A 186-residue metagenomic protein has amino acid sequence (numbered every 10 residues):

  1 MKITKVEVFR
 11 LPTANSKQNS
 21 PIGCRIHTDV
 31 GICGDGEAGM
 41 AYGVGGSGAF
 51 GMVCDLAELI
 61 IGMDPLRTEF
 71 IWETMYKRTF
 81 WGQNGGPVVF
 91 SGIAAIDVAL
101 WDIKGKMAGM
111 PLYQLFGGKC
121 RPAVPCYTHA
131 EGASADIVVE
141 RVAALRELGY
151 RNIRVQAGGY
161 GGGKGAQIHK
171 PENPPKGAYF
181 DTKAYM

Functional and structural regions predicted by a protein language model:
M1-A41: Structured beta-strand/loop patches that form or line metal/cofactor-binding pockets in enzymes
M1-T13, K106, M110-P122: N-terminal amphipathic alpha-helix/helix-capping segment at the start of soluble metabolic enzymes
P21-G23, A95, P125, N152: Broad gene-expression machinery/nucleic-acid interaction feature
H27-M107: Metal- or metallocofactor-binding catalytic centers and their adjacent structured scaffolds across diverse enzyme
G36, Q114, R154-V155: General beta-strand structural signal in soluble alpha/beta enzymes
M52, R67, I71, G92 (+5 more regions): General structural feature for long, well-ordered alpha-helical segments within catalytic domains of soluble enzymes
G62, E69, E73-G82, G117 (+4 more regions): Feature activates predominantly on carbohydrate-active enzymes
A123-M186: Metal-dependent enolase-superfamily TIM-barrel catalytic cores that perform enediolate-based chemistry
